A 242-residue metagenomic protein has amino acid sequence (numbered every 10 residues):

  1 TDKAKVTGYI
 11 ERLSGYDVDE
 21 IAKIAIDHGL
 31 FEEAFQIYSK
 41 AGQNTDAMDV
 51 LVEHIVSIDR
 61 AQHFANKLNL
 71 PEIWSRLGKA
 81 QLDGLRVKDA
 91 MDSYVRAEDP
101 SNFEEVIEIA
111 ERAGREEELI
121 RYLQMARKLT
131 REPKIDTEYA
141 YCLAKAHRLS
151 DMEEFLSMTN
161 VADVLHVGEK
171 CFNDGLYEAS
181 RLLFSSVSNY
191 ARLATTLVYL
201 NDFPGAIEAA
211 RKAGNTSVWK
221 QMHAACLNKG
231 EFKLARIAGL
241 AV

Functional and structural regions predicted by a protein language model:
T1-V242: Extended alpha-helical assembly domains of large eukaryotic scaffold proteins
